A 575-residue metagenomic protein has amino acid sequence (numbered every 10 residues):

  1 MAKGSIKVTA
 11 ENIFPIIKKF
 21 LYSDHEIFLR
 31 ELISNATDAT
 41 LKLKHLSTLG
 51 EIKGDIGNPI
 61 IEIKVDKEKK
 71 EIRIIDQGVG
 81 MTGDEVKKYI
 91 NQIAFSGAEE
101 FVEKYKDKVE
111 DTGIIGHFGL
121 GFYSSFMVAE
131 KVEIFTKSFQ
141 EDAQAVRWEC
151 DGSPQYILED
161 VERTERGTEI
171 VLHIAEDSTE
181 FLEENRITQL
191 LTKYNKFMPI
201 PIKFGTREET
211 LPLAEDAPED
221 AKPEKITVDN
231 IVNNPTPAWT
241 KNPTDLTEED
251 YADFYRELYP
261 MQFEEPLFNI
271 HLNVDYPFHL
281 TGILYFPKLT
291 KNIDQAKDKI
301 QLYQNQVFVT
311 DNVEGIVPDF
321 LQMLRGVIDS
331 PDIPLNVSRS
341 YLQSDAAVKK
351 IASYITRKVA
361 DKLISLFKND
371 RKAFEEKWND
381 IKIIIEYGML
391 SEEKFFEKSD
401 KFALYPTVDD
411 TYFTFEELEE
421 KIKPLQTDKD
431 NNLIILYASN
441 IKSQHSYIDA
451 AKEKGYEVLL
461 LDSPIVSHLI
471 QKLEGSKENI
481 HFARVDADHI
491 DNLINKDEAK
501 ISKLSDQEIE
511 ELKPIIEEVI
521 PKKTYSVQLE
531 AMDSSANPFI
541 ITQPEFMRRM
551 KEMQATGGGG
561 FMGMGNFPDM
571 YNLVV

Functional and structural regions predicted by a protein language model:
M1-E176, E180-F181, Q189, K196 (+1 more regions): GHKL (Bergerat-fold) ATPase N-terminal catalytic module, capturing the glycine-rich phosphate-binding loop and acidic
I114, V132-Q155, A175-T179, N185-V575: GHKL/Bergerat-fold ATPase module in large chromosome/replication-associated machines
